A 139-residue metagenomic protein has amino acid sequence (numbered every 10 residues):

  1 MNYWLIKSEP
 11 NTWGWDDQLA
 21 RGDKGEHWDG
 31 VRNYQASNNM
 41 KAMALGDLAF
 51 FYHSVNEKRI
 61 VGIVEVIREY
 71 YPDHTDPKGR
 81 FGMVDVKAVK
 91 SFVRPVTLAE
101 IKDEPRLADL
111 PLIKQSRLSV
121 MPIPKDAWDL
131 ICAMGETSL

Functional and structural regions predicted by a protein language model:
M1-A44, S138-L139: Compositionally biased, charged N-terminal/linker segments
N11-W13, V93, W128-L130: Short, acidic Gly/Pro/Ser/Thr-rich loop/turn segments
D17, P95-I101, C132-M134: Short, charged, solvent-exposed linker or helix-capping segments at domain edges/interfaces that act as flexible hinges
K41-A44, R59, V64: A contiguous binding-surface segment within folded domains or other stable secondary-structure elements
Y52-K58: Short, charged beta-turn/beta-strand-edge "cap" motif at the junction between a beta-strand and an adjacent loop
V61-M121: Aromatic- and Lys/Arg-enriched surface recognition patch
I123-L139: Charged phosphate-binding loop/patch that engages nucleotide di/tri-phosphates or the phosphate backbone of nucleic
